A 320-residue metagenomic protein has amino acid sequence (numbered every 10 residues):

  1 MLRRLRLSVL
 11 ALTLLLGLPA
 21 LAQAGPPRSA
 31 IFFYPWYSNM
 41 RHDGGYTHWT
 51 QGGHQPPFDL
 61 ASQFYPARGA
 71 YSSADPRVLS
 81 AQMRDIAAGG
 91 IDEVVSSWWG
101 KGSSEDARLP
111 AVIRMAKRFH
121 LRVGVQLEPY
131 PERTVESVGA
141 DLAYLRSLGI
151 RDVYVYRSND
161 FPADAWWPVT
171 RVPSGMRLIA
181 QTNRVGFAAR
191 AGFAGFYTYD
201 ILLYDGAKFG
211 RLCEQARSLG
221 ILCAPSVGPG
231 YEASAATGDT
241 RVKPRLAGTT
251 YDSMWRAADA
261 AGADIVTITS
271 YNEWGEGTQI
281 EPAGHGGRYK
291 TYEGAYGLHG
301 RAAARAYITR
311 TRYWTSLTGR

Functional and structural regions predicted by a protein language model:
M1-R6: Positively charged n-region of N-terminal signal peptides that target proteins for export
S8-P19: Bacterial N-terminal signal peptides
A24-R320: Glycan-processing catalytic domains of CAZymes
